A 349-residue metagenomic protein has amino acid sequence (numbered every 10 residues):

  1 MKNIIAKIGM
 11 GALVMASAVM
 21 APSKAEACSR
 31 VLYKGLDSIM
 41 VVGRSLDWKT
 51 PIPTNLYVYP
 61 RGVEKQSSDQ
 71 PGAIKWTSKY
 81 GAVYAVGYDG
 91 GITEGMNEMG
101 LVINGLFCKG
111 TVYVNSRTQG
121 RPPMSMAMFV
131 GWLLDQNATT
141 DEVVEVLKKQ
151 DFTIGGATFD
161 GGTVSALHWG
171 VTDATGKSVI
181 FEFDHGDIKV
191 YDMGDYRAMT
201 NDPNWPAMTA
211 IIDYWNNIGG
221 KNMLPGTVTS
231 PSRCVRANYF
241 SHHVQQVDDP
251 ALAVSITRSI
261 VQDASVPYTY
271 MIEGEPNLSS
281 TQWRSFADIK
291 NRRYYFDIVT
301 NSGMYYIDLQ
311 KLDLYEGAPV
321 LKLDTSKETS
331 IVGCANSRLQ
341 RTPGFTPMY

Functional and structural regions predicted by a protein language model:
M1-A12: Bacterial N-terminal signal peptides that target proteins for export
A16-K24: C-terminal segment of classical bacterial N-terminal signal peptides
E26-V41, N55, G155-F159, V164-S165 (+2 more regions): C-terminus-biased signal that marks the final domain/tail of proteins
A27-R121, I154, G333, S337: A contiguous strand-loop segment
V41-G43, V102-G105, G170-T172, I180 (+1 more regions): Structural recognition of the beta-strand scaffold that forms the well-ordered cores of secreted hydrolase catalytic
V58-I74, Y113-F152, P319-T329: Compact, glycine/acidic-enriched structural inserts
E98-M99, L134-E142, V247-A253, I289-K290: A short, structured loop/turn motif at beta-sheet edges
K149-H185: Catalytic cofactor-binding cores of redox enzymes
